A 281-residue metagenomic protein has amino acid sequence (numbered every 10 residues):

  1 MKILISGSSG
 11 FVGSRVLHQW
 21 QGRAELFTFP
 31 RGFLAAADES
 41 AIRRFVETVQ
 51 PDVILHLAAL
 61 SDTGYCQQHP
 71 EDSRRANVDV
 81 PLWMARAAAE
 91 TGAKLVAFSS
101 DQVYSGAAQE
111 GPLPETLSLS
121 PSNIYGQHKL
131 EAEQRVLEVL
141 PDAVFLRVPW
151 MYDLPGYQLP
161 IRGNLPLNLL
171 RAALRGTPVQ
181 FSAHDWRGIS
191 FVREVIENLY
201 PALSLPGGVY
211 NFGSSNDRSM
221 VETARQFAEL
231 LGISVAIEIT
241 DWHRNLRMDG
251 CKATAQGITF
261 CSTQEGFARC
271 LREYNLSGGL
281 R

Functional and structural regions predicted by a protein language model:
I3-W20: N-terminal Rossmann NAD(P)H-binding glycine-rich loop of SDR-like oxidoreductase domains
F11, R15, V195-H243, G279-R281: Mid/C-terminal beta-alpha module of Rossmann-like enzyme folds, strongest in SDR-family dehydrogenases/epimerases
A36-A76: NAD(P)H-binding glycine-rich loop region in Rossmannoid oxidoreductase-like domains and their noncatalytic homologs
A37, Q68, D72-W83, L119 (+2 more regions): Glycine-rich NAD(P)-binding loop of the Rossmann-fold in SDR/ketoreductase-type enzymes
L82-S120: Conserved Rossmann-fold NAD(P)-dependent oxidoreductase catalytic core, especially the SDR/UDP-sugar
Q134-R187: NAD(P)-dependent short-chain dehydrogenase/reductase
W150, V179-Q180, H184, L199 (+2 more regions): A recurrent short beta-strand within the Rossmann-like NAD(P)-dependent oxidoreductase core
S219-R225, E238-R281: Conserved C-terminal active-site "lid" loop/helix of NAD(P)H-dependent oxidoreductases that clamps the redox cofactor
